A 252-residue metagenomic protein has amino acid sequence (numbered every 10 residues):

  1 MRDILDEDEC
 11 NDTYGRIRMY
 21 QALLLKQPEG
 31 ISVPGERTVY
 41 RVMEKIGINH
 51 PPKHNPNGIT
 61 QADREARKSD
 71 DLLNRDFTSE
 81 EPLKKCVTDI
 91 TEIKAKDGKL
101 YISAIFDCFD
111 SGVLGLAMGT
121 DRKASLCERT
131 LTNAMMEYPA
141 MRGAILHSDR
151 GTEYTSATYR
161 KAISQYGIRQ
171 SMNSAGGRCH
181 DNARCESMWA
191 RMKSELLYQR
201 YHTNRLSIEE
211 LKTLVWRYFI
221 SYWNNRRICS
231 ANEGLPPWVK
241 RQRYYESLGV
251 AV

Functional and structural regions predicted by a protein language model:
M1, M19, V39, M43 (+13 more regions): Mobile genetic element proteins and their domesticated derivatives, centered on retroelements and DNA transposons
M1-E81, C179, P236-E246: Basic, flexible linker segments flanking DNA-binding modules in nucleic acid-interacting mobile-element proteins
G15-R16, G35, S69, L83 (+6 more regions): Hydrophobic (often cysteine-bearing) scaffold residues that line and stabilize catalytic clefts of nucleotide/cofactor
I59-A62, S148-R150, S156-R160, M172-S194 (+2 more regions): RNase H-like two-metal-ion nuclease catalytic core shared by retroviral integrases and related mobile-element nucleases
R75-L114, T120-R122: An active-site-proximal beta-strand-loop segment
K94, L116-P139, T155: Active-site beta-loop-alpha junctions of metal-dependent nucleic acid enzymes, especially the RNase H-like/DDE
G112-L116, Q170-N173, Y198-R200: Short small-residue beta-strand/loop micro-motif enriched in glycine and branched aliphatics
S164-Y166, A190-V252: C-terminal domain-tail junction helix/linker
